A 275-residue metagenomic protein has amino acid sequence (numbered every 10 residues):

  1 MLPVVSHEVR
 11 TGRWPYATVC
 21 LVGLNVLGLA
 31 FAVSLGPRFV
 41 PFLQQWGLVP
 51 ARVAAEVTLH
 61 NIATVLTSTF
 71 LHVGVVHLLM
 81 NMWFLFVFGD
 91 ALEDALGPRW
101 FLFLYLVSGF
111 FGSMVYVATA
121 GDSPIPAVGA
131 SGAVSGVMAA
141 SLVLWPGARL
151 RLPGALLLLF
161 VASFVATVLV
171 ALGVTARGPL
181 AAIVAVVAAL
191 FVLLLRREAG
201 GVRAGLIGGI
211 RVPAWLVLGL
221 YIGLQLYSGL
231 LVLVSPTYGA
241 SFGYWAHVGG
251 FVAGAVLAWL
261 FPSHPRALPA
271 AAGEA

Functional and structural regions predicted by a protein language model:
M1-A275: A detector for small-residue-rich transmembrane helices and their helix-helix packing motifs
